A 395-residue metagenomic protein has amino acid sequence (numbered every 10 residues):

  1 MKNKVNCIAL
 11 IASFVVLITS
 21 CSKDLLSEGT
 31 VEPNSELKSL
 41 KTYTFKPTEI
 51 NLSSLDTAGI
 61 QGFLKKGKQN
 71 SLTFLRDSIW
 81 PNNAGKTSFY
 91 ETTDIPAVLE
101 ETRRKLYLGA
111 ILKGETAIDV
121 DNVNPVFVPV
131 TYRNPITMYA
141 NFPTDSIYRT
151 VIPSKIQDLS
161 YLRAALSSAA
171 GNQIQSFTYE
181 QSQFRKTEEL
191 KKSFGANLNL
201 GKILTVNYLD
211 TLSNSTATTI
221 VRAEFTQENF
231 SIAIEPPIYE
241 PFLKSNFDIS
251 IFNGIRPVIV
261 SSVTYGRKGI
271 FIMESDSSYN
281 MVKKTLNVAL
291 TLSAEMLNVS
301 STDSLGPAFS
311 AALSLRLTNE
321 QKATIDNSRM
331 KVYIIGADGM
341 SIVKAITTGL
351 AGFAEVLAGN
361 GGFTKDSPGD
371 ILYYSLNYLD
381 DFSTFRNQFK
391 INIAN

Functional and structural regions predicted by a protein language model:
M1-V5, I11, V15-K46: Bacterial Sec-dependent N-terminal signal peptides
T30-N395: Membrane-permeabilization and membrane-interfacing ectodomains
